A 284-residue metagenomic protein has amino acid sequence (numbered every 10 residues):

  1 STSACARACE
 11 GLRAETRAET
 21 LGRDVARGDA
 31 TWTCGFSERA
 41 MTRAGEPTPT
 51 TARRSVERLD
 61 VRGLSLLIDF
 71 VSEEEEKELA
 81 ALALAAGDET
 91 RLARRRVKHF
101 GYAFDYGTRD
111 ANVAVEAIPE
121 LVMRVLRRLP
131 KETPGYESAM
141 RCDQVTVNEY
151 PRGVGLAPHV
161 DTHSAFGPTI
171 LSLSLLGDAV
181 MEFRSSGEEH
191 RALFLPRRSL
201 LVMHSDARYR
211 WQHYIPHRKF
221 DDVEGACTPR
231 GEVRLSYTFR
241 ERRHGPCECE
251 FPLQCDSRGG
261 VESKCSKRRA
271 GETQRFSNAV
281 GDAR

Functional and structural regions predicted by a protein language model:
C5, C9-R17, L21-D24, G28-R284: Non-heme Fe(II) oxygenase metal-center motifs and adjacent flexible, charged/small-residue loops
